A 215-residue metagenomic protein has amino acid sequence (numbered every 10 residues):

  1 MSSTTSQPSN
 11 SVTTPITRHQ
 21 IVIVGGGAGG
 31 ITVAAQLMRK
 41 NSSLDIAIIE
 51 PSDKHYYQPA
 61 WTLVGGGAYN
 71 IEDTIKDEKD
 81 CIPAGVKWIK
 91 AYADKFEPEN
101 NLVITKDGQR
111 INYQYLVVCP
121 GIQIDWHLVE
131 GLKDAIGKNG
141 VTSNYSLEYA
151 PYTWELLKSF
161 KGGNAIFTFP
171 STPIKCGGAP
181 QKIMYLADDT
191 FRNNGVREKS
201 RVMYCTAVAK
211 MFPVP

Functional and structural regions predicted by a protein language model:
S2-H19, K87-K182, L186-G195: FAD-binding core/adjacent interface of flavoenzyme oxidoreductases
S3-K87, S171-V214: Beta1-alpha1 glycine-rich phosphate/pyrophosphate-binding loop at the start of Rossmann-like nucleotide-binding domains
